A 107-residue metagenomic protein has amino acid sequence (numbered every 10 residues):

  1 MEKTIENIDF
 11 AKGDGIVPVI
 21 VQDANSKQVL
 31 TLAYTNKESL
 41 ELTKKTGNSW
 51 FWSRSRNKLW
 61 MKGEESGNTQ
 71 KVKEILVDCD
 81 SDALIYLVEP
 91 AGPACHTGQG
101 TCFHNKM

Functional and structural regions predicted by a protein language model:
E2-I16, Q22-L30, T35-M107: C-terminal binding/interaction regions
